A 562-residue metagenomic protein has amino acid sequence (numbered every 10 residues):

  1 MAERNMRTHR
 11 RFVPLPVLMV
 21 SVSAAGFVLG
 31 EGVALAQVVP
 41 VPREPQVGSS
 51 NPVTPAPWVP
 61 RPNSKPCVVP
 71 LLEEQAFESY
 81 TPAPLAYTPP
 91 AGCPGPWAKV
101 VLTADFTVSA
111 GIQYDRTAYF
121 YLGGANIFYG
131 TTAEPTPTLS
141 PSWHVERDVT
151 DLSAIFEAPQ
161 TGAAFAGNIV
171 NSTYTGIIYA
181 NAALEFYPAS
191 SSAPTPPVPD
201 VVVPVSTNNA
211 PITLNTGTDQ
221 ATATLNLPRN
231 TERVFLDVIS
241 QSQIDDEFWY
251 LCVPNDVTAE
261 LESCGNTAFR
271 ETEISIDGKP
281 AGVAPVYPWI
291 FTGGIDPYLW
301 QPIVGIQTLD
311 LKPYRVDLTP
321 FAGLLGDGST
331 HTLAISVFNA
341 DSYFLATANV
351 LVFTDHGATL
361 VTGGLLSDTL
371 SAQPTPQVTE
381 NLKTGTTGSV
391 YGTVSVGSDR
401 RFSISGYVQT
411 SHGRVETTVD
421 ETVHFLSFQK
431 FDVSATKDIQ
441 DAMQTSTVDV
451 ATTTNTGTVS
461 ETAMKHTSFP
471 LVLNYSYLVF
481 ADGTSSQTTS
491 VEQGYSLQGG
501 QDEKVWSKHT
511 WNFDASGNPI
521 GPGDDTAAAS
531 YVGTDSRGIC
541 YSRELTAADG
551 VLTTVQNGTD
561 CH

Functional and structural regions predicted by a protein language model:
M1-N5, G32: Short, Lys/Arg-enriched N-terminal segments with co-localized hydrophobic residues within the first ~10-30 amino acids
R4-M19: Bacterial N-terminal signal peptides that target proteins for export
P16-V28: Bacterial N-terminal signal peptides
G30, A34-V38: Boundary at the C-terminal end of the N-terminal hydrophobic targeting segment
Q37-P55, V59, N63-L72, A76 (+6 more regions): Beta-strand-rich ligand-recognition modules
G92-V101, L227-F235, D246: Extended extracellular/luminal ectodomain segments enriched in beta-structured repeat modules
A163, G167-V234, G357-S405: Flexible, low-complexity coil/linker segments
N215, D219-A221, I244-C252: A short secondary-structure junction signal
